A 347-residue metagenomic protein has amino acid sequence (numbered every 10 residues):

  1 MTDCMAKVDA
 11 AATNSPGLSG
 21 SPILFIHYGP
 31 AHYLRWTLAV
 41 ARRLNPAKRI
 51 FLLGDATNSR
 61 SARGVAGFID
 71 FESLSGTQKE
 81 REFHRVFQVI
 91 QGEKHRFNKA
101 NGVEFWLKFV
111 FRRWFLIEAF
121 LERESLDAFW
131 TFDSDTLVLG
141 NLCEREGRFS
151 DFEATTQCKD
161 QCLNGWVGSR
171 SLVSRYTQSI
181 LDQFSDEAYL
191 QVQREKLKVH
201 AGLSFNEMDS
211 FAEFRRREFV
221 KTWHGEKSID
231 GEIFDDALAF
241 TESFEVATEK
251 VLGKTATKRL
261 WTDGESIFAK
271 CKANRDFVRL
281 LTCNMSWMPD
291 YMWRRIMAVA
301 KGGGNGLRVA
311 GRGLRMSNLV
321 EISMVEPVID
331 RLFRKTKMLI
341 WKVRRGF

Functional and structural regions predicted by a protein language model:
T2-K99, E122, A300-F347: N-terminal anchoring/stem segment of glycosyltransferases
F25-G29, L53-D55, R112, F132-S134 (+1 more regions): Short His-Asn-centered micro-motif
L44-K48, A119-W130, R170-S174, D182 (+1 more regions): Secondary-structure boundary elements
K99-W106: Surface-exposed cleft-lining segments at the edges of enzyme active sites
F109-A154: GT-A fold catalytic core of metal-dependent nucleotide-sugar glycosyltransferases, centered on the diacidic
S150-N164: A short, conserved acidic/glycine-rich loop-to-beta-strand motif that forms the donor nucleotide-sugar/metal
Q161-Q178: Conserved nucleotide-sugar donor-binding and metal-coordinating catalytic region shared by glycosyltransferases
T177-S323, R334-K335, L339-I340: Catalytic core and acceptor-binding pocket of nucleotide-sugar-dependent glycosyltransferases
